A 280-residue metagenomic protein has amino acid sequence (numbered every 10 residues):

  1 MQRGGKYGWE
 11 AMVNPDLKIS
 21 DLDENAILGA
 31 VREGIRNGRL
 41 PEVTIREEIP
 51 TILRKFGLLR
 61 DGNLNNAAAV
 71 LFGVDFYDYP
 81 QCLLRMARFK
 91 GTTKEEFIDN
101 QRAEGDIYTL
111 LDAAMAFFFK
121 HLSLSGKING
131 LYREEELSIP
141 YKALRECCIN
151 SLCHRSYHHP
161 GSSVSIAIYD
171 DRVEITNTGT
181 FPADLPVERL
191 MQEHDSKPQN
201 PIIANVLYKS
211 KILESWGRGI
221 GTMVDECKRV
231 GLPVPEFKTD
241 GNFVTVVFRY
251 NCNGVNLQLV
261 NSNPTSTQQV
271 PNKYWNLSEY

Functional and structural regions predicted by a protein language model:
M1-S162, I168-Y169, T176-S196, G219 (+1 more regions): Active-site helix-to-loop segments that bind/position phosphate- or nucleotide-bearing substrates and donors across
C148-L152, A204, Y208, V224: Generic hydrophobic alpha-helical scaffold/packing signal
D171-N177, W275-Y280: Cytosolic nucleotide-binding catalytic cores of signal-transduction proteins
V173-S210, V255-Q269: Glycine-rich/acidic phosphate-handling loop/turn and adjacent ATP-lid/helix of nucleotide-binding kinase/ATPase domains
E214-S215, T222-L232: Conserved glycine-/histidine-rich ATP-lid loop and adjacent helix of the Bergerat-fold HATPase_c
G217-M223, F237-G241, V246: Cytosolic regulatory/linker segments at or just downstream of nucleotide-handling modules in signal-transduction
K228-R229, V234, G241, V247-Y280: Short, low-complexity, charged/polar intrinsically disordered tails
